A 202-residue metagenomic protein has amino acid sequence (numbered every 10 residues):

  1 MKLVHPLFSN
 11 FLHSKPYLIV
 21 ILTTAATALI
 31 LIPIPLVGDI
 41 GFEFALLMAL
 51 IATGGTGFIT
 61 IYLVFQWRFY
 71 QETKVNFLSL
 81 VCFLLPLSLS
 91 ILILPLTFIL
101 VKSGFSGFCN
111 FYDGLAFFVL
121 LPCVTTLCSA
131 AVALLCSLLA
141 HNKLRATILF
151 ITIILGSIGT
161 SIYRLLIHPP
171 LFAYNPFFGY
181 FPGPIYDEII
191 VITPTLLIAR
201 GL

Functional and structural regions predicted by a protein language model:
M1-W67: Hydrophobic alpha-helical transmembrane segments
P6-L22, M48, L78-L89, I162-P169: Alpha-helical transmembrane segments of integral membrane proteins, especially early/N-terminal helices
I32-M48, G54, C82-K143: Secretory targeting signals
I34-A45, L94-F117, L155, G159-A199: Membrane-interfacial interhelical loops
F58-F65, A130-L134, T160, L202: Alpha-helical transmembrane segments
I61-Y70, I99, S103: Transmembrane alpha-helix boundary signature
R68-V81, S137-T147: Membrane-interface helix-boundary motifs at transmembrane edges
L144-G159: Central hydrophobic cores of alpha-helical transmembrane segments in multi-pass integral membrane proteins
